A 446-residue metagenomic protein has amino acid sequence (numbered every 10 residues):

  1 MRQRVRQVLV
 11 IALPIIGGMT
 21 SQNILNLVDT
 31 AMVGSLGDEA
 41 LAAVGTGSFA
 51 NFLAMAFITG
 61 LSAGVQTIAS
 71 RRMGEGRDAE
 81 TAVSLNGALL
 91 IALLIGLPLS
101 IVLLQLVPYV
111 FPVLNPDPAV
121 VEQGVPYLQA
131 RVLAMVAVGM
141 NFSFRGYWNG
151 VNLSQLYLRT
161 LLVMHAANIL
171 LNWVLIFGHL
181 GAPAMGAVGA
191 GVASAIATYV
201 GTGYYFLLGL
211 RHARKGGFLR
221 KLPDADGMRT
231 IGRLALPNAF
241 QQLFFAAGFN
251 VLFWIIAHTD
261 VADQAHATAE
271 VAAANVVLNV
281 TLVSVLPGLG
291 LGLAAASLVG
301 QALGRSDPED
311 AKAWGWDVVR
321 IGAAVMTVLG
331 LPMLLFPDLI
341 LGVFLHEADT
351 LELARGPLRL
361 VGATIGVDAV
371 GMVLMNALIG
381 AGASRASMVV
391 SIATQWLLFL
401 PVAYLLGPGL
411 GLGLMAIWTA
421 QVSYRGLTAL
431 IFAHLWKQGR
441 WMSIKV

Functional and structural regions predicted by a protein language model:
M1-A12, A69-V136, A167-L170, A182-L236 (+2 more regions): Short alpha-helical transmembrane segments in multi-pass integral membrane proteins
V5-I24, V28, A50-F57, L133 (+5 more regions): Residue-level signal for short hydrophobic patches within transmembrane helices of multi-pass membrane transporters
V10-N26, A130, M164, A197-G201 (+3 more regions): Transmembrane helical elements of multi-pass membrane transporters/channels
I15, M19, T30-A31, S48 (+16 more regions): Transmembrane alpha-helix boundary and packing residues in multipass membrane permease domains and related
I16-G17, L53-F57, L94-L97, R131-L133 (+6 more regions): Hydrophobic alpha-helical transmembrane segments of multi-pass membrane proteins
T20, I24-A42, F111-P118, V174-M185 (+5 more regions): Helix-terminus/linker motif at the lipid-water interface of multi-pass membrane proteins
L41-I101, V138-N152, L156-Y157, F253 (+3 more regions): Small-residue-rich hydrophobic transmembrane alpha-helices
S62, Q66, R131-N149, Y157-H165 (+7 more regions): Short runs within selected transmembrane alpha-helices of multi-pass transporters and secretion channels
